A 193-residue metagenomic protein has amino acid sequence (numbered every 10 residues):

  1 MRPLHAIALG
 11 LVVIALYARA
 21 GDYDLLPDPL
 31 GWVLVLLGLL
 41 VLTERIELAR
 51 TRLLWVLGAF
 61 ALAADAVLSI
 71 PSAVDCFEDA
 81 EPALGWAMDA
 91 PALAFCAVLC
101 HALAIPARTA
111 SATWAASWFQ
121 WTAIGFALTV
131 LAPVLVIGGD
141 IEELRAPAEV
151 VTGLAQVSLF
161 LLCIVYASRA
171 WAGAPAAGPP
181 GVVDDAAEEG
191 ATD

Functional and structural regions predicted by a protein language model:
M1-R45: N-terminal topogenic module of multi-pass integral membrane proteins
A15-P29, L68-D89, P133-G153: Membrane interfacial helix motifs at helix-loop boundaries and amphipathic/re-entrant anchors
W32-V33, A64-L68, W86-H101: Generic alpha-helical transmembrane segments
V41-L54, A107-A115: Membrane-interface helix-boundary motifs at transmembrane edges
L42, A66-F77, C100-P106, V134-I141 (+1 more regions): Transmembrane helix-loop junctions and nearby membrane-interface residues
E44, G58-A63, L99-L103, V157: Alpha-helical solenoid scaffolds in eukaryotic macromolecular assemblies
A90-A97, A115-G138, A148-L161: Alpha-helical membrane segments in multi-pass integral membrane proteins
H101-A132, A170-E189: Membrane-helix boundary/juxtamembrane motif in polytopic membrane proteins
